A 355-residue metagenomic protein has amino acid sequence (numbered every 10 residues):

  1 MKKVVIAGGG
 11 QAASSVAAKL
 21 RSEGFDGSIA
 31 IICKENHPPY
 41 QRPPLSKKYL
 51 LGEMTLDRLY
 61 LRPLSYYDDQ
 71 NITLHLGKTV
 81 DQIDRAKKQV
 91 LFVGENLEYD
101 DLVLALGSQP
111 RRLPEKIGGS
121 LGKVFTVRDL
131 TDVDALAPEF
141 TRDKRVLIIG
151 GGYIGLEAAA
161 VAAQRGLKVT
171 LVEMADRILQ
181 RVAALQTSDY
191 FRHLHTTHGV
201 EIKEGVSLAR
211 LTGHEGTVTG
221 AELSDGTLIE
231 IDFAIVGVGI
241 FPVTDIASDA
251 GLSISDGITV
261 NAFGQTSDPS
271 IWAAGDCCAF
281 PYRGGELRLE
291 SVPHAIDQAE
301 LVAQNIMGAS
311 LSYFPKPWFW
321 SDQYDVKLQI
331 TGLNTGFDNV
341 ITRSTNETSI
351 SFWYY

Functional and structural regions predicted by a protein language model:
M1-A7, Y60-L147, E222-S224, I235-G237 (+2 more regions): FAD-binding core/adjacent interface of flavoenzyme oxidoreductases
K2-K3, S22, C277-Y355: Mid-to-C-terminal Rossmann-like scaffold of FAD/NAD(P)H-dependent oxidoreductases
K2-T73, V161-V182: Beta1-alpha1 glycine-rich phosphate/pyrophosphate-binding loop at the start of Rossmann-like nucleotide-binding domains
G10-A13, G152-G155, A303: Catalytic nucleophile loop
D26, L74-L91, L97, R165-A262: A Rossmann-like FAD-binding core segment of flavoenzymes
S28, L56-L59, S255-G257, A309-W318: A short alpha-helix-loop-beta-strand transition element characteristic of N-terminal alpha/beta dinucleotide-binding
S120-T141, H214-E222, T227-Q304: FAD-site-proximal beta/loop scaffold in flavoenzymes
A135-A183, V218: Rossmann-like NAD(P)H-binding beta-loop-alpha module
